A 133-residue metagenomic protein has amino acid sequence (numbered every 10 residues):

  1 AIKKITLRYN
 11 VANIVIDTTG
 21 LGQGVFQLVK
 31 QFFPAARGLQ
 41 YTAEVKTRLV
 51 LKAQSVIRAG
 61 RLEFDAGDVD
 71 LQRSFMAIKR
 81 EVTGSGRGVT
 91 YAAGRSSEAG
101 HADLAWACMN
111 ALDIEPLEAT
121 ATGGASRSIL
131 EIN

Functional and structural regions predicted by a protein language model:
A1-A43, T47, L51, S55 (+1 more regions): RNase H-like, metal-dependent nuclease domains and their acidic two-metal-ion catalytic environment used
